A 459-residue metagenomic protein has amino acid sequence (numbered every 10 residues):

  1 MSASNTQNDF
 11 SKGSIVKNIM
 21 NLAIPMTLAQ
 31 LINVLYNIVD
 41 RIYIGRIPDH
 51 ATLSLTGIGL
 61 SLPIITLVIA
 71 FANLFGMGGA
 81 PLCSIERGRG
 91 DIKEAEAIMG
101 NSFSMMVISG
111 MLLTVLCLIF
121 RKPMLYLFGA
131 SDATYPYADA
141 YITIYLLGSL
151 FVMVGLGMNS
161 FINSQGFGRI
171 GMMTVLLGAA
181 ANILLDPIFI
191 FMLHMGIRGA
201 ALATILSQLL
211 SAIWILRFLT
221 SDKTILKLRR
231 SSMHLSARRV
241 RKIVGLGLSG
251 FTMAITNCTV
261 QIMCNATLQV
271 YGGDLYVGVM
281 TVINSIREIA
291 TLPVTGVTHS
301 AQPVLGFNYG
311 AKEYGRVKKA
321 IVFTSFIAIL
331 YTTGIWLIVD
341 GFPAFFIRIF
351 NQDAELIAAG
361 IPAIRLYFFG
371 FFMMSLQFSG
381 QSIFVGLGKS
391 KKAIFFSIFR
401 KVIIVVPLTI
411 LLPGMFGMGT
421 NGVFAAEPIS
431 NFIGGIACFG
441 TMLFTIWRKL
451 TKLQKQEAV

Functional and structural regions predicted by a protein language model:
M1-A23, C83-L150, M192-L248, L305-G370 (+1 more regions): Short alpha-helical transmembrane segments in multi-pass integral membrane proteins
K12, V16-L35, V39, I64-F71 (+6 more regions): Residue-level signal for short hydrophobic patches within transmembrane helices of multi-pass membrane transporters
N21-D40, I144, G178, S207-S211 (+3 more regions): Transmembrane helical elements of multi-pass membrane transporters/channels
M26, Q30, I42, P81 (+15 more regions): Transmembrane alpha-helix boundary and packing residues in multipass membrane permease domains and related
L31, L35-T56, L125-D132, I188-M195 (+5 more regions): Helix-terminus/linker motif at the lipid-water interface of multi-pass membrane proteins
T52-P63, I142, A201, D274-I289 (+2 more regions): Small-residue hotspots at the loop-to-helix junctions and early N-terminal turns of transmembrane alpha-helices
L55-V115, V152-G171, N265, V279-L337 (+2 more regions): Small-residue-rich hydrophobic transmembrane alpha-helices
Y145-N163, G171-A179, A200-I213, V294-T298 (+3 more regions): Short runs within selected transmembrane alpha-helices of multi-pass transporters and secretion channels
